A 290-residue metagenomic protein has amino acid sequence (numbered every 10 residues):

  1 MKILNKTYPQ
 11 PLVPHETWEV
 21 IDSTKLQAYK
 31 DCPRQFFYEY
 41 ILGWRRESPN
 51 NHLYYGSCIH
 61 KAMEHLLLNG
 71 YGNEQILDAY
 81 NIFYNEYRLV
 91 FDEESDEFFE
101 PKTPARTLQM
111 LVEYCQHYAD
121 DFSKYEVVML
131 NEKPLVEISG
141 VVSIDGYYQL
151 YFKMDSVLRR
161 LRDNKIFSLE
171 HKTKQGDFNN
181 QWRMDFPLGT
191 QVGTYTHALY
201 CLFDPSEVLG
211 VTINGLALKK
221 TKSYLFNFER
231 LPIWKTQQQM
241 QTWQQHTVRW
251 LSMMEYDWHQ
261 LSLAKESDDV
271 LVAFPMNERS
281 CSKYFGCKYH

Functional and structural regions predicted by a protein language model:
M1-I21: Long, acidic, intrinsically disordered low-complexity segments
Q10, I21, M184-D185, H197-H290: Metal-dependent nuclease catalytic regions and adjoining charged, substrate-binding loops involved in nucleic-acid end
L26-Q27, D31-Y71, K283-H290: Nuclease catalytic cores
C32-E39, N164-K172, Q260-S262: Active-site-adjacent bridging/hinge elements
L42, K172-Q175, G215-A217: A short beta-strand motif that forms part of the nucleic acid-binding face of small beta-barrel RNA-binding folds
N51, Y55, T103, T107 (+1 more regions): Hydrophobic (often cysteine-bearing) scaffold residues that line and stabilize catalytic clefts of nucleotide/cofactor
A62-E137: A non-catalytic, helix-rich entry segment at domain boundaries
L130-Y200: Non-catalytic protein-protein interaction segments used by genome-maintenance enzymes to assemble and couple activities
